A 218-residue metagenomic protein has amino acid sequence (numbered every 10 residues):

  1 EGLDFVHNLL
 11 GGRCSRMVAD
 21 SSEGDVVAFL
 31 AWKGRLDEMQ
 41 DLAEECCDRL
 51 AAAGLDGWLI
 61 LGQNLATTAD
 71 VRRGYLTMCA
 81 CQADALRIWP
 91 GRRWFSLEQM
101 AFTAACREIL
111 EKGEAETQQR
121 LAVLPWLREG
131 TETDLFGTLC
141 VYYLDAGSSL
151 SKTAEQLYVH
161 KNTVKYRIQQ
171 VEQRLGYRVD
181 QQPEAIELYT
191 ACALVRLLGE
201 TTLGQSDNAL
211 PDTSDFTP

Functional and structural regions predicted by a protein language model:
E1-P218: Cytosolic nucleotide-utilizing catalytic cores of signal-transduction proteins
